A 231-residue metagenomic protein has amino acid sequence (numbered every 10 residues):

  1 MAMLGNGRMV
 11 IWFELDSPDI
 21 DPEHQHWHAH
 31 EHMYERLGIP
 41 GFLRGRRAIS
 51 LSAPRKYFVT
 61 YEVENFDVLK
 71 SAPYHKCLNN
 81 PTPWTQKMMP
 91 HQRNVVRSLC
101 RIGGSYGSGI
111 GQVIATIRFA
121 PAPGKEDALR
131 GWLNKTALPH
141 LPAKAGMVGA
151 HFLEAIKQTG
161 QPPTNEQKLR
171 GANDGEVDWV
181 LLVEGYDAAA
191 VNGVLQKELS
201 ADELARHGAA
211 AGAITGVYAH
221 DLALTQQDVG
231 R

Functional and structural regions predicted by a protein language model:
M1-R231: Macromolecular interaction modules
